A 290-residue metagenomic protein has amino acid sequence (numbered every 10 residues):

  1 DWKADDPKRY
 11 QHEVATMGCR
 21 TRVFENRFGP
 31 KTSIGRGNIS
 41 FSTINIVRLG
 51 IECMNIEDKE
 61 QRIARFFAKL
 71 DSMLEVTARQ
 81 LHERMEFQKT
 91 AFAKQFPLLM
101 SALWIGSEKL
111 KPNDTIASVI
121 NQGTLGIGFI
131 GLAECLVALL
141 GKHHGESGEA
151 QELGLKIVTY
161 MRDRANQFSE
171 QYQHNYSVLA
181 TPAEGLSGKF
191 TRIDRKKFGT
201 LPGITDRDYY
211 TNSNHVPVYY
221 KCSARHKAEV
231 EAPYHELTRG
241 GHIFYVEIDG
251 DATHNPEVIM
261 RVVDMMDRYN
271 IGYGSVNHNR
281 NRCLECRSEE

Functional and structural regions predicted by a protein language model:
D1-N121, K142-H143, S147, Q151-E289: Conserved catalytic cores of very large enzyme subunits
L125-A138, T159: Contiguous, well-ordered alpha-helical segments that form the cores/surfaces of helical PPI scaffolds
